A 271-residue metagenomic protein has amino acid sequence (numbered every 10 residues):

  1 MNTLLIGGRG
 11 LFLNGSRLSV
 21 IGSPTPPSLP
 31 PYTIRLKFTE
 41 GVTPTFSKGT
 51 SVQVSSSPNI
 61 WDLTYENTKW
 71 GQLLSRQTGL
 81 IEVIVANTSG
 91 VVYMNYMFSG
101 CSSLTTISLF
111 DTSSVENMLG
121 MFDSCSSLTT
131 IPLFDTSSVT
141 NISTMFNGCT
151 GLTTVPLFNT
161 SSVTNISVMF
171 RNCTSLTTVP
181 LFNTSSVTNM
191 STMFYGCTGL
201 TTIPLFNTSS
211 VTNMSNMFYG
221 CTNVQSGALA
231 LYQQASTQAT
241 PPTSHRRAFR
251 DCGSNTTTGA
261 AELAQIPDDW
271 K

Functional and structural regions predicted by a protein language model:
M1-P31, R35: Glycine-biased low-complexity/repetitive sequence motifs
G22-K271: Negatively charged
